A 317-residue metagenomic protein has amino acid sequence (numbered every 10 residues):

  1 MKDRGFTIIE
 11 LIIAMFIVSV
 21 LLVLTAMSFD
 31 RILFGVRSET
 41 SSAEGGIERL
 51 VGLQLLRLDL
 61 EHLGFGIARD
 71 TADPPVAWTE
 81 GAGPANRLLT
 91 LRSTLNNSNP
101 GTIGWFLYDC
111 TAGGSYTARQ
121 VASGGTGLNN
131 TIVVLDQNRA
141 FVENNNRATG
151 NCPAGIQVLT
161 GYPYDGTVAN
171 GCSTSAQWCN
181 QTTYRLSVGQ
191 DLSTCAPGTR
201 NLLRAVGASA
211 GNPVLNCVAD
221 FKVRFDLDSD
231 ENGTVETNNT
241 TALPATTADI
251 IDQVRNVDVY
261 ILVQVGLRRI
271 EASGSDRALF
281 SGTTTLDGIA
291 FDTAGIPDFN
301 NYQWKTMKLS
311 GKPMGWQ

Functional and structural regions predicted by a protein language model:
K2-R57, E61-L63, Q317: Aliphatic-rich helix starts adjacent to a transmembrane/signal segment
V18, V23, F29, S41-G45 (+6 more regions): Generic alpha-helix signal with a bias toward terminal, lower-confidence helices and secondary-structure junctions
L33-A208, L215: Extracytoplasmic beta-strand-rich oligomerization domains located immediately C-terminal to a leader/signal peptide
F34, V51, E61, I67-A68 (+6 more regions): Short linear sequence signals and composition-biased patches located at protein termini or domain-edge surfaces
